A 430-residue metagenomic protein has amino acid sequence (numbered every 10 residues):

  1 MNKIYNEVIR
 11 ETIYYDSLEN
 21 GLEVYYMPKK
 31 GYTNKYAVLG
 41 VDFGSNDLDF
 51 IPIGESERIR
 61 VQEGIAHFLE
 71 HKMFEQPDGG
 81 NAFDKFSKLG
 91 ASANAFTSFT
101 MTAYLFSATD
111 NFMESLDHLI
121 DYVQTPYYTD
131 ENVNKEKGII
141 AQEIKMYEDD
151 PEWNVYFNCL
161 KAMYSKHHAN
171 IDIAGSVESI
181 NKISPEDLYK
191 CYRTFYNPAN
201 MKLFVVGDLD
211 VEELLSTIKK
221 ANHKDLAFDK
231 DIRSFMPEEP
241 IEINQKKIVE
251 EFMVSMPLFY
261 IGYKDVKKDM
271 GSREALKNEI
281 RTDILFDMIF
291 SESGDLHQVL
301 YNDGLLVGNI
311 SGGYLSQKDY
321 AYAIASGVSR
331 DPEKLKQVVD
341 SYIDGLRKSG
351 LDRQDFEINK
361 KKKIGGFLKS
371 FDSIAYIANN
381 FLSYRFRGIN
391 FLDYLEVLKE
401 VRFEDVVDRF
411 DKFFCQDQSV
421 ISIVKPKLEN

Functional and structural regions predicted by a protein language model:
M1-N81, Y189-V299, R409, S419-N430: His/Glu-rich zincin catalytic helix
S17, Q76-R233, R273-K277, F286 (+2 more regions): Charge-rich, well-structured scaffold segments of protease-associated domains
